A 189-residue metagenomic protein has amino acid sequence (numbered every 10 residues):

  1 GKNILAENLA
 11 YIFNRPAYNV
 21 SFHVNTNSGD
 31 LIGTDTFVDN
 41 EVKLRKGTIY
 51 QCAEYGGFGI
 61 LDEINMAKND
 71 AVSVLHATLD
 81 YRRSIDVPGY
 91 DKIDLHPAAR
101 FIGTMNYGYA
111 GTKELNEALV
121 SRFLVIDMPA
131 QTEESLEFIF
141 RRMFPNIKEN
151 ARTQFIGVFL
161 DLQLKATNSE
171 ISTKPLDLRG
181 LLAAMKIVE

Functional and structural regions predicted by a protein language model:
G1-N168: AAA+ P-loop NTPase catalytic core and its hallmark functional loops
K165-E189: C-terminal helical "lid" subdomain and adjoining coupling/linker elements of P-loop NTPases
